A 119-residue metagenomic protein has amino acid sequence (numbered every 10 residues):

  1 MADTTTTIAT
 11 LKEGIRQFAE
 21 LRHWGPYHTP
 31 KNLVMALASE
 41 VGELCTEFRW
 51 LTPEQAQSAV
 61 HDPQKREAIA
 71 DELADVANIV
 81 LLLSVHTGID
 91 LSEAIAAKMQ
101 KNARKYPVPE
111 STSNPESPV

Functional and structural regions predicted by a protein language model:
M1-V119: Flexible "arm" and connector segments at domain edges
